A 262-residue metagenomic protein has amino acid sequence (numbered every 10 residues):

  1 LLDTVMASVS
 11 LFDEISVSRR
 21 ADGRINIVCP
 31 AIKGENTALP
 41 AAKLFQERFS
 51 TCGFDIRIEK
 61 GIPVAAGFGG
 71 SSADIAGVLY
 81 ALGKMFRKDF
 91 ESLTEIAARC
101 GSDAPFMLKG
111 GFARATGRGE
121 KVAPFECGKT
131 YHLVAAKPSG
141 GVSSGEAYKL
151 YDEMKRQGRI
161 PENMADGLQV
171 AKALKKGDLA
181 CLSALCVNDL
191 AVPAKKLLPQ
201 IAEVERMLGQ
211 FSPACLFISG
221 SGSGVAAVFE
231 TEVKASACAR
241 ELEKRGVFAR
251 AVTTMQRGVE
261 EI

Functional and structural regions predicted by a protein language model:
L1-A66, K84-F90, C127-L133, K137-G140: ATP-binding N-lobe of GHMP and related small-molecule kinases
I15-V17, A38, S71, A136 (+3 more regions): Residue-level signal for inorganic ion chemistry
E47-R57, A81-R99, T231-K244: Phosphate-handling active-site elements
A66-A97, F106-G110: DPxDG-like acidic metal-binding loop motif
E95, R99-C100, R114-P124: Active-site glycine-rich loop that binds ribose-phosphate moieties when present
K109, E120-C215, E230-E243, A251-I262: Conserved, helical-rich catalytic subdomain that frames metal- and/or nucleotide-binding sites in enzyme alpha/beta
S223-V225: Conserved glycine-rich beta-strand-loop-beta hairpin in the small C-terminal domain of fold type I
